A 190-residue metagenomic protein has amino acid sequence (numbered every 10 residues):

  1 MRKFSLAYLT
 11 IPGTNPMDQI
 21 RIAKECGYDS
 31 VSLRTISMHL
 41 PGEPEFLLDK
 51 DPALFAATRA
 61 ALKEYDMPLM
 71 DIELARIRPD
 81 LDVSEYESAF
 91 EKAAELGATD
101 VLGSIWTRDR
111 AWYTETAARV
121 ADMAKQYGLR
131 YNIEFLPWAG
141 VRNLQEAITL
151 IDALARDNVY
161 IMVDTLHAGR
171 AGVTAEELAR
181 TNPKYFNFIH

Functional and structural regions predicted by a protein language model:
M1-D100, K125, R156: N-terminal pre-domain/capping segments
K3-L6, R119-H190: Acidic/histidine-rich catalytic cores of soluble enzymes
A7-I11, R34-M38, L74-I77, I105-R108 (+2 more regions): Active-site beta-loop-alpha junctions enriched in small/polar residues
P16-M17, V83-Y86, T114, L144-Q145 (+1 more regions): Conserved strand-to-helix beginnings and helix N-cap segments that scaffold or border functional pockets
A53, R108-V120, G140-N143: Active-site-adjacent beta->alpha loops and helix N-cap segments on the catalytic face of soluble alpha/beta enzymes
A93-A111, Y127-L136: Active-site groove signature of glycoside hydrolases
